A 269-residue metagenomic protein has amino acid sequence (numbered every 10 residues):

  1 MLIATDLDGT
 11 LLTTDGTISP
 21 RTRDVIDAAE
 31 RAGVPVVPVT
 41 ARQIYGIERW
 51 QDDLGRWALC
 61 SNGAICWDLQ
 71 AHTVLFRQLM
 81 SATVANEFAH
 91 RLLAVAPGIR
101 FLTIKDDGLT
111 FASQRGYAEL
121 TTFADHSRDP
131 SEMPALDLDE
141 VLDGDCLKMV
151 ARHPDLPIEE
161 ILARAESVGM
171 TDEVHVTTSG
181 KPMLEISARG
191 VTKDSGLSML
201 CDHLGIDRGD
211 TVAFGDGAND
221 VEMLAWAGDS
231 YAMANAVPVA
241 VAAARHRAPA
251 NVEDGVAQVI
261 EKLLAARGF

Functional and structural regions predicted by a protein language model:
M1-L2, S19, E185-F269: Mg2+-dependent phosphoryl-transfer enzymes with acidic/Ser/Thr/Gly-rich catalytic loops
M1-T14, L224: Asp-based phosphoryl-transfer active-site loop
L7, G63, G215-G217: Active-site metal-binding loops of divalent metal-dependent hydrolases
D15-T121: Active-site phosphate-binding/coordination module
A29, T40, N62, M149 (+3 more regions): Residue-level signal for inorganic ion chemistry
R31-V37, L54-R56, K148, G209-T211 (+1 more regions): Short active-site oxyanion
D53-L54, N62, D172, W226-A227 (+1 more regions): Short, structured coil segments at secondary-structure junctions
R91, V95-F214, A218: Conserved acidic, metal-coordinating active-site core of Asp-based, Mg2+-dependent phosphoryl-transfer enzymes
